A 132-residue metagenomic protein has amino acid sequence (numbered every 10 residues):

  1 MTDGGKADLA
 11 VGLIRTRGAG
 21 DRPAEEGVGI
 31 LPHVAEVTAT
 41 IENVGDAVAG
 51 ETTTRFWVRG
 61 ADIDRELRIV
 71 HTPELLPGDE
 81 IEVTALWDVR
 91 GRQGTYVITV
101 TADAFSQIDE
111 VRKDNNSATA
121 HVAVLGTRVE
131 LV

Functional and structural regions predicted by a protein language model:
M1-V132: Extracellular/luminal regions of secreted and cell-surface proteins that mediate adhesion/ECM remodeling
